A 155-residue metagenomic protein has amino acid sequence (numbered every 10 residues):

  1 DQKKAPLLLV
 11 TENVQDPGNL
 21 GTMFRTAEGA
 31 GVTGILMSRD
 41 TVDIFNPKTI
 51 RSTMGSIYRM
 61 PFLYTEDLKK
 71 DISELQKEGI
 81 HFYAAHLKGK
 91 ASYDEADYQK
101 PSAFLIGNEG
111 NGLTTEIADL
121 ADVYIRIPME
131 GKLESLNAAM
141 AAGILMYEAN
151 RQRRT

Functional and structural regions predicted by a protein language model:
D1-G89: RNA substrate-binding interface of SAM-dependent RNA methyltransferases
N13, N19, N46, N108-N111 (+2 more regions): Detector for Asparagine
P17-L20, M37, M54-G55, I106 (+3 more regions): Short glycine-rich loop/turn motifs that provide flexible caps or phosphate-binding loops at active sites
G29-A30, I44-I57, T115-T155: Structured adenosyl-cofactor binding patch, chiefly the S-adenosyl-L-methionine
L63, K69-Q76, D94, T114 (+3 more regions): Generic hydrophobic alpha-helical scaffold/packing signal
K77-G79, Y98-N108, I144-T155: Short flexible/disordered coil segments
Y83-L133, N137: Active-site/ligand-binding-proximal alpha/beta "capping" segment
